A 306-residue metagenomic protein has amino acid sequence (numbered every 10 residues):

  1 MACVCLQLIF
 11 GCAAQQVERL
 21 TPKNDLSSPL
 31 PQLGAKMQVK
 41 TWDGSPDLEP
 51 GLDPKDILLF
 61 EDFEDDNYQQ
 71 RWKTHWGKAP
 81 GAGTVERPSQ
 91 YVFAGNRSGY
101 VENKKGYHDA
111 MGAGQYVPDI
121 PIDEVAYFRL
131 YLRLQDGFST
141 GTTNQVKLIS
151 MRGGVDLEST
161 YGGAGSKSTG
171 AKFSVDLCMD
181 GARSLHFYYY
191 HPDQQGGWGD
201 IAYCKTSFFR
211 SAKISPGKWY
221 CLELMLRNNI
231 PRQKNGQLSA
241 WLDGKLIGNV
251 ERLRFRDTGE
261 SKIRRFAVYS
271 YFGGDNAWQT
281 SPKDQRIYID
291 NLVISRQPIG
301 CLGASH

Functional and structural regions predicted by a protein language model:
R19-K78, S305-H306: Extracellular carbohydrate-recognition regions
F63, C221-R254: Carbohydrate-binding surfaces in secreted/extracellular proteins
Q69-Y100: Extracellular glycan-recognition surfaces and repeat-rich motifs
R87, R152-D200: Glycan-recognition/cleft segments
Y100-R129, W198-F209: Secreted extracellular polysaccharide-interacting domains
Q195-C221, N228: Short, aromatic/His-centered strand-loop micro-motif at the edge of beta-sheets
K234-S239, N276-I289, L302: Extracellular carbohydrate recognition
V250-I287: Flexible glycan-contacting loops in extracellular carbohydrate-active proteins
